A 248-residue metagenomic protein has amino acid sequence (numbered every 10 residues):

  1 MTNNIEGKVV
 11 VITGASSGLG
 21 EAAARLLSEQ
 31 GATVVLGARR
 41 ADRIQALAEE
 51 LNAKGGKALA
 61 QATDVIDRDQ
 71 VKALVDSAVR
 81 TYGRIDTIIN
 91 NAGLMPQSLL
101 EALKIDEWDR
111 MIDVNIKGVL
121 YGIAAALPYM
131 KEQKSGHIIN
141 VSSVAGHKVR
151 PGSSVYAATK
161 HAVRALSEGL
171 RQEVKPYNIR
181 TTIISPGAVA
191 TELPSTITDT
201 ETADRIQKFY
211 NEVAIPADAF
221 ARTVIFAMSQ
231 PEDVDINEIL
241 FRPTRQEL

Functional and structural regions predicted by a protein language model:
V9, S16-S17: Conserved glycine-rich cofactor-binding loop
Q30-L47: Conserved glycine-rich Rossmann-like NAD(P)H-binding loop of the short-chain dehydrogenase/reductase
A41-D42, A62-L74, I105: The beta1-alpha1 cofactor-binding region of Rossmann-like NAD(H)/NADP(H)-dependent oxidoreductases
L99-L100, E107-I112: Substrate-binding pocket helix/loop in short-chain dehydrogenase/reductase
I123, T159: Active-site helix of classical SDR
S143: Residue(s) in the substrate-gating loop at a strand-loop-helix junction that position the organic substrate next
I179, I183-I184, A203-E247: C-terminal helical subdomain
